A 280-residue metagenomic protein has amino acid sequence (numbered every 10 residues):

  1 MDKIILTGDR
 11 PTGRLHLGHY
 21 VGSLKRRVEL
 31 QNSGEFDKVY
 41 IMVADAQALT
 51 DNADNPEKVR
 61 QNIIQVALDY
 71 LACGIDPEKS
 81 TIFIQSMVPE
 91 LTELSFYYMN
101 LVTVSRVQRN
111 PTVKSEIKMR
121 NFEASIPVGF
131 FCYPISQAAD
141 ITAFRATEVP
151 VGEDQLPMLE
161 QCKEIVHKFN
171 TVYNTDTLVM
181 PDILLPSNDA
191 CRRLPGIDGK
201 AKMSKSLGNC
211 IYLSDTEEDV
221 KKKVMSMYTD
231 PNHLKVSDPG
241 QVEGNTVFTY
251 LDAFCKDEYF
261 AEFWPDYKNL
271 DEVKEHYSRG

Functional and structural regions predicted by a protein language model:
D2-A139: N-terminal Rossmann-like or analogous alpha/beta NTP/dinucleotide-binding catalytic cores that position adenine
V21, E57-R60, G152, L156-E160 (+1 more regions): Short, conserved loop/turn and helix-capping segments at secondary-structure boundaries that abut family-defining
S23-L30, C162-I165, Y250: Buried hydrophobic packing segments
Y70, Y98, D154, K200 (+1 more regions): Divalent metal-coordination and catalytic microenvironments
V104-Q108, A143-P150, C255-F263: Short helix-capping/linker segments at secondary-structure and domain boundaries
V113-S115, M119-Y173, P195: Internal, conserved structured core segments that host functional sites
P157, K163-G280: Conserved nucleotide- and phosphate/pyrophosphate-binding catalytic cores in adenylate/nucleotidyl-handling enzymes
